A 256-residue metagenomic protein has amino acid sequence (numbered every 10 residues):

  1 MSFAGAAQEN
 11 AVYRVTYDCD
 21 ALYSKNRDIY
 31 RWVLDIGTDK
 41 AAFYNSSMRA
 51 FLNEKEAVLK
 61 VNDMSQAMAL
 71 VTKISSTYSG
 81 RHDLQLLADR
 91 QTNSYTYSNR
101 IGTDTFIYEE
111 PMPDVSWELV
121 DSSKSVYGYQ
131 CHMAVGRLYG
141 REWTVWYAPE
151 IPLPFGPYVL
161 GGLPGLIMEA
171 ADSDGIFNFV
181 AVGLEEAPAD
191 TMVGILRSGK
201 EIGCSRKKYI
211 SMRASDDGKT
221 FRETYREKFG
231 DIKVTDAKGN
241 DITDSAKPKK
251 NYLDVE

Functional and structural regions predicted by a protein language model:
S2-A4: N-terminal signal peptide c-region/cleavage motif recognized by signal peptidases
A6-S116, V120-S123, Q130, T144 (+1 more regions): Extracellular or lumenal secretory-pathway regions
D121-V126, A134-G136, M168-A170, V234: Short acidic-hydrophobic surface loop/beta-edge motif
H132-L196: Gly/Pro-enriched, hydrophobic low-complexity segments that function as extracytoplasmic propeptides/linkers
